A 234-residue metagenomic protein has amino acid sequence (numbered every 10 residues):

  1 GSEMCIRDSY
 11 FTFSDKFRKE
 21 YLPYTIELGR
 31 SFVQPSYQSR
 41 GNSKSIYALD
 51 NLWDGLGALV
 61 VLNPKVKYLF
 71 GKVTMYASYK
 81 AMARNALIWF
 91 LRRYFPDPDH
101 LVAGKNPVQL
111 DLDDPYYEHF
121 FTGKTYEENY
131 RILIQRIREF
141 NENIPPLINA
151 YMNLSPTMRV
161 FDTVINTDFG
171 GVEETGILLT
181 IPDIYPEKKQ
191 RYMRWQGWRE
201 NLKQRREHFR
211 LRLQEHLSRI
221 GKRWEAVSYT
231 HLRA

Functional and structural regions predicted by a protein language model:
G1-D8, T230-A234: Conserved small/polar residues in nucleotide/adenosyl-binding loops
R7-F17: Short acidic (Asp/Glu) patches
G29-S43: A short, internal acetyl-CoA/4′-phosphopantetheine-binding micro-motif in the GNAT/acyltransferase core
G41-A58: Conserved acetyl-CoA-binding loop-helix of GNAT-fold acetyltransferases
V60-T74: Conserved GNAT acetyl-CoA-binding A-motif
G71-F120: A contiguous pocket-lining binding segment that forms or flanks enzyme active sites
L101-P145: A conserved mid-domain beta-alpha-beta active-site/ligand-binding segment of alpha/beta enzyme cores
R159-W195: C-terminal/domain-terminus segments
